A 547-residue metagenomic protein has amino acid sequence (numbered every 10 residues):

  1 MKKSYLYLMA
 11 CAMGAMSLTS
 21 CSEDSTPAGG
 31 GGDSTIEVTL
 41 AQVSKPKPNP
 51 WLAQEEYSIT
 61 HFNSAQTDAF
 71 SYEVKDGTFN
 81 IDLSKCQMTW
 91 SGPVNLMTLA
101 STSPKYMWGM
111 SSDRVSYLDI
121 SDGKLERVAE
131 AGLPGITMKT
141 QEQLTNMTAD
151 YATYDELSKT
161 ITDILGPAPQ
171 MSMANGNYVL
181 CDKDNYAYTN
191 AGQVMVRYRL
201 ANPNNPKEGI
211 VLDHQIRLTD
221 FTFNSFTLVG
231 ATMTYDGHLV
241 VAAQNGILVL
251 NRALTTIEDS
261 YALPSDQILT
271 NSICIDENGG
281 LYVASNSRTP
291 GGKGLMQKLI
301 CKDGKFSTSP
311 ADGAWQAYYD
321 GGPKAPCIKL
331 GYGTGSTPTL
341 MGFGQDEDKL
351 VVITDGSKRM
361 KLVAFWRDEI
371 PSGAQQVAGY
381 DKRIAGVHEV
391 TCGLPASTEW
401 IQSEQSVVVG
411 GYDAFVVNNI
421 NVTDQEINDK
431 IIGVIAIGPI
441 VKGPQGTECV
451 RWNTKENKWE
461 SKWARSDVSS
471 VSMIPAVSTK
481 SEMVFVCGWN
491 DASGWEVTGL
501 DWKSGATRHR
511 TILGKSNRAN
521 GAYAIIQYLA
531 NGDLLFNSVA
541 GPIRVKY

Functional and structural regions predicted by a protein language model:
M16-T35: Bacterial Sec-dependent N-terminal signal peptides
T39-L118, M171-D184: Beta-strand-rich domains and repeat architectures in extracellular enzymes and scaffolds, especially beta-propellers
S71-C86, A129-A168, V211-N224, P264-S265 (+4 more regions): Surface-exposed loop and turn segments in beta-propeller and other repeat-based domains that flank or scaffold
W90-A100, G135-A149, I164-C181, T219-T232 (+5 more regions): Repeated scaffold domains used in trafficking and secretory/extracellular systems, primarily beta-propellers
T148-G176, C181, G192-V194, R199-Y235 (+4 more regions): Asp-box/WD-like beta-propeller blade repeats and closely related beta-sheet repeat scaffolds
C274-E399: Long, internal scaffold/assembly segments composed of regular secondary structure
D348-I353, Q402-S516: Loop/turn-rich, solvent-exposed surfaces of beta-rich toroidal or solenoidal domains
N520-Y547: Blade-level signature of beta-propeller repeat domains, shared across WD40, Kelch, NHL, RCC1 and BNR/Asp-box propellers
